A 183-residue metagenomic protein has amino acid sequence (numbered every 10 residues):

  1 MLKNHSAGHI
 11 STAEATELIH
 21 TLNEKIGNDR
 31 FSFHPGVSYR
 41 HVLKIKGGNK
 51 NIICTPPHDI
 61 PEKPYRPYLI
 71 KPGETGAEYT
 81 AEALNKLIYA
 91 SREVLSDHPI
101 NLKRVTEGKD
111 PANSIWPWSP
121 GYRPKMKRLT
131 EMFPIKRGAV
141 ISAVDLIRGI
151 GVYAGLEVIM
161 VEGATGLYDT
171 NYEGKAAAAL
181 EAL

Functional and structural regions predicted by a protein language model:
M1-L183: Feature captures the catalytic ectodomains and active-site-proximal regions of enzymes that hydrolyze or transfer
